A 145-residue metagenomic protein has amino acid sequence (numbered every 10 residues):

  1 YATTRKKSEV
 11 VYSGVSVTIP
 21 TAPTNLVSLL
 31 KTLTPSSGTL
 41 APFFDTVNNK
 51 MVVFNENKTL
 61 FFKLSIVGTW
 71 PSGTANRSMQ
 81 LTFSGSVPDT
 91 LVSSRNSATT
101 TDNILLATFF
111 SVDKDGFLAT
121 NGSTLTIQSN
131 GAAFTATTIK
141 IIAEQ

Functional and structural regions predicted by a protein language model:
Y1-Q145: Extracellular jelly-roll beta-sandwich "head" domains, especially the C-terminal globular C1q domain
